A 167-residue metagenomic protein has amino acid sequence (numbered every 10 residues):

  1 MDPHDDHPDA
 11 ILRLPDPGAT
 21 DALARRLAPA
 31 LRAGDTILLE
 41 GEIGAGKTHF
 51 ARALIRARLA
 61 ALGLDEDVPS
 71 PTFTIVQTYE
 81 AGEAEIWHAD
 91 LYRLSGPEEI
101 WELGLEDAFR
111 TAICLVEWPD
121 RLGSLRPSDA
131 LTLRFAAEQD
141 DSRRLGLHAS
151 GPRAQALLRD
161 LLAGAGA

Functional and structural regions predicted by a protein language model:
D2-A24: N-terminal pre-Walker A segment at the start of P-loop NTPase domains
D2-P3, A10, G96-W101, L105-A167: Short phosphate-coordinating micro-motif centered on Lys-Gly-acidic
A28-G34: Phosphate-binding P-loop
I37-L39: Hydrophobic anchor at the beta1->P-loop junction of P-loop NTPases
E42: P-loop (Walker A) phosphate-binding loop of NTP-binding proteins
K47: Conserved lysine of the Walker
R56-D67: Post-Walker A helix-loop "phosphate-sensing" segment adjacent to the P-loop in P-loop NTPases
D67-E117: Conserved nucleotide-sensing/catalytic segment adjacent to the nucleotide-binding pocket in NTP-handling enzymes
